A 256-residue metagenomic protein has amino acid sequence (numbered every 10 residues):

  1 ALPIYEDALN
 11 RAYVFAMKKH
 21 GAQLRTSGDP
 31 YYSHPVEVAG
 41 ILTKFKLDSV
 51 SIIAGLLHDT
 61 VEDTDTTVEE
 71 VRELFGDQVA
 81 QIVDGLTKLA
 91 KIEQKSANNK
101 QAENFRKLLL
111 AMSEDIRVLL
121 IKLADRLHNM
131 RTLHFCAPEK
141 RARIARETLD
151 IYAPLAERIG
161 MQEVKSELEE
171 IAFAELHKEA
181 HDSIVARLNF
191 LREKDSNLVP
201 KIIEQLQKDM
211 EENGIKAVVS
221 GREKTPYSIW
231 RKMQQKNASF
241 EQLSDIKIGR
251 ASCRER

Functional and structural regions predicted by a protein language model:
A1-Q242, I246, R254-R256: Active-site helical microenvironments for divalent-metal-assisted chemistry
A251: A helicase ATPase "motif cassette" and its flanking acidic/Ser/Thr-rich regulatory loops
